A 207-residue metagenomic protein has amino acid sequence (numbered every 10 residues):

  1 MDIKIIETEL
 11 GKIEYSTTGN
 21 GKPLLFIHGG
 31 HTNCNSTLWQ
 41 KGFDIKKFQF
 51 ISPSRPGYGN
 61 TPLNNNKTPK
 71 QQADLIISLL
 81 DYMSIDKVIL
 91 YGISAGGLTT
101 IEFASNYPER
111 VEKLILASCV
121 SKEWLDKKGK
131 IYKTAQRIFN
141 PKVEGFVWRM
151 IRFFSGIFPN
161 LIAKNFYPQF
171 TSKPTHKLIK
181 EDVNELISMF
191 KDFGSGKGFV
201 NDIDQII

Functional and structural regions predicted by a protein language model:
G11-P62: Conserved HGGG/HGGXW glycine-rich cap/lid loop of the alpha/beta-hydrolase fold
Q71-I89: Conserved acidic catalytic loop of the alpha/beta-hydrolase fold
L90-G92, A117: Short beta-strand immediately N-terminal to the catalytic nucleophile in serine-hydrolase-like folds
G92-G96, T100: Gly/Ala-rich beta-loop-alpha elbow adjacent to hydrolase catalytic centers
E102-N106: Active-site signature of alpha/beta-hydrolase-fold catalytic machinery across serine- and Asp/Cys-nucleophile hydrolases
L114-F146: Flexible "cap/lid" loop of the alpha/beta hydrolase fold
T134-A135, W148-I207: Alpha/beta-hydrolase
